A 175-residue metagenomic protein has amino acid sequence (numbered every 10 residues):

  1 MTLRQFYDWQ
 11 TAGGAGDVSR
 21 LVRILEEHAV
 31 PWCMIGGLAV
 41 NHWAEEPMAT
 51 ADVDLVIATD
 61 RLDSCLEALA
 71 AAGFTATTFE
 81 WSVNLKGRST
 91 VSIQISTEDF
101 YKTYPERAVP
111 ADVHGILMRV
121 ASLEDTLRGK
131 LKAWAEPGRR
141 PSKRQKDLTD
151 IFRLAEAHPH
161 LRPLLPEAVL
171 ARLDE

Functional and structural regions predicted by a protein language model:
M1-E175: Compositionally biased terminal segments of proteins
